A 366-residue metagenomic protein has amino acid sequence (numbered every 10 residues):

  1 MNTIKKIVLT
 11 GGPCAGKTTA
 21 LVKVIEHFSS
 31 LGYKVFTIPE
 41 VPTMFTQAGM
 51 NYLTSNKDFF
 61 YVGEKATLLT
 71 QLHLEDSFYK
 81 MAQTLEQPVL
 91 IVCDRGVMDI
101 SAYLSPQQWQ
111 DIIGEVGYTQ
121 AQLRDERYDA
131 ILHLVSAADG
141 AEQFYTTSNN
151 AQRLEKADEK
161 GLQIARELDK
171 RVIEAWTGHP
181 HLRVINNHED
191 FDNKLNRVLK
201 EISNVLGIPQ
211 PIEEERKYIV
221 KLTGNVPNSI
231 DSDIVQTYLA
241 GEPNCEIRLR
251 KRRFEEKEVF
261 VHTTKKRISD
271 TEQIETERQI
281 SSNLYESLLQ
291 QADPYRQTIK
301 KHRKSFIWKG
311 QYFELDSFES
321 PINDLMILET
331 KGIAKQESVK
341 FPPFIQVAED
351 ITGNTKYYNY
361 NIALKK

Functional and structural regions predicted by a protein language model:
I7-L9: Hydrophobic anchor at the beta1->P-loop junction of P-loop NTPases
P13: The conserved Walker
K17: Conserved lysine of the Walker
A20: Hydrophobic positions on the alpha1 helix immediately C-terminal to the Walker A/P-loop
I25-T70: Conserved substrate/cofactor phosphate-moiety recognition/catalytic segment in nucleotide-dependent phosphotransferases
K65-D125: Glycine-rich phosphate-binding loop used to anchor ATP phosphates in small-molecule kinases, encompassing both
Q107-E174: A glycine- and Lys/Arg-enriched "phosphate-lid" helix/loop adjacent to the NTP-binding pocket of small-molecule kinases
E126, V184-N187, D192-K366: Phosphate-end processing signature that detects enzymes handling 5′-triphosphorylated RNA and polyphosphate
